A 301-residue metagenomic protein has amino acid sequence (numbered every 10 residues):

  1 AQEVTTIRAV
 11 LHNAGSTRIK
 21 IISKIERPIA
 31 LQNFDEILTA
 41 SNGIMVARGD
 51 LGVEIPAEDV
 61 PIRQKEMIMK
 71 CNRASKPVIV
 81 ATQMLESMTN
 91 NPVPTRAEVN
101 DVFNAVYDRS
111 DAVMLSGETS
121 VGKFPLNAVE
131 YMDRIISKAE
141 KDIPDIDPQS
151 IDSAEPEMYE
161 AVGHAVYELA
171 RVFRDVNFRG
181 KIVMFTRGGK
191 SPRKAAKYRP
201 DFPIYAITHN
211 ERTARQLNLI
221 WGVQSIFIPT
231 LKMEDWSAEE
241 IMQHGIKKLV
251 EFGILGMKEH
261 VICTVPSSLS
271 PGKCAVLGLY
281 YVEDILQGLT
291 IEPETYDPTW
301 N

Functional and structural regions predicted by a protein language model:
A1-N301: Non-catalytic helical/linker scaffolds that mediate oligomerization, partner binding, and domain coupling around large
